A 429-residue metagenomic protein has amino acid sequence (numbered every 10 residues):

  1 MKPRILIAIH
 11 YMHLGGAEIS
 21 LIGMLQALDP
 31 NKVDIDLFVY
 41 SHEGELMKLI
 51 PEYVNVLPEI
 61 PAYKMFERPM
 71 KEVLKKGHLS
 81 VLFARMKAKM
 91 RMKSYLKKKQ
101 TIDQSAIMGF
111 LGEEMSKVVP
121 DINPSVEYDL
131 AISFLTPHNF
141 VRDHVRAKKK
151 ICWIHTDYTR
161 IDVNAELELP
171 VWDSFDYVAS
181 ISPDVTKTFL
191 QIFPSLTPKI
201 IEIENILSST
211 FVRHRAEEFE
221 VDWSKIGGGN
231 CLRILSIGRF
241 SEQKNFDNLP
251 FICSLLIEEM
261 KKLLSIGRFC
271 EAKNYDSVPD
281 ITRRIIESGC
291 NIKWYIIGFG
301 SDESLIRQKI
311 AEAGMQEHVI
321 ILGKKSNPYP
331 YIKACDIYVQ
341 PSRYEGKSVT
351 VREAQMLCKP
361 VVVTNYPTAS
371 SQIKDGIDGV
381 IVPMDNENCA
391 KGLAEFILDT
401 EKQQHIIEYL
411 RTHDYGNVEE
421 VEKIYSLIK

Functional and structural regions predicted by a protein language model:
V56-L57, E258-M260, R307-G323: Nucleotide-activated donor-binding/catalytic signature segment of Leloir-type glycosyltransferases, i.e., the conserved
K149-H155, T159, S174-E217: Donor nucleotide-sugar binding/catalytic pocket of nucleotide-sugar-dependent glycosyltransferases
D162-N164, L190, I206-N230, S241-K244: Acidic anion/phosphate-binding donor-loop and adjacent secondary structure in glycosyltransferase catalytic cores
K324, R343: Aromatic "clamp/platform" in nucleotide-sugar-dependent glycosyltransferases that forms part of the donor/acceptor
E353, Y366-G376, V380-I381: Short acidic/histidine- and often glycine-rich active-site loop of Leloir-type glycosyltransferases that engages
P360-T364: Short hydrophobic beta-strand element within catalytic cores of glycosyltransferases and related nucleotide-activated
D375-G376, V380-E387, E395-T400: Conserved acidic donor-binding segment of nucleotide-sugar-dependent glycosyltransferases
K402-N417, K423: A short, well-ordered alpha-helix in the C-terminal region of glycosyltransferases
